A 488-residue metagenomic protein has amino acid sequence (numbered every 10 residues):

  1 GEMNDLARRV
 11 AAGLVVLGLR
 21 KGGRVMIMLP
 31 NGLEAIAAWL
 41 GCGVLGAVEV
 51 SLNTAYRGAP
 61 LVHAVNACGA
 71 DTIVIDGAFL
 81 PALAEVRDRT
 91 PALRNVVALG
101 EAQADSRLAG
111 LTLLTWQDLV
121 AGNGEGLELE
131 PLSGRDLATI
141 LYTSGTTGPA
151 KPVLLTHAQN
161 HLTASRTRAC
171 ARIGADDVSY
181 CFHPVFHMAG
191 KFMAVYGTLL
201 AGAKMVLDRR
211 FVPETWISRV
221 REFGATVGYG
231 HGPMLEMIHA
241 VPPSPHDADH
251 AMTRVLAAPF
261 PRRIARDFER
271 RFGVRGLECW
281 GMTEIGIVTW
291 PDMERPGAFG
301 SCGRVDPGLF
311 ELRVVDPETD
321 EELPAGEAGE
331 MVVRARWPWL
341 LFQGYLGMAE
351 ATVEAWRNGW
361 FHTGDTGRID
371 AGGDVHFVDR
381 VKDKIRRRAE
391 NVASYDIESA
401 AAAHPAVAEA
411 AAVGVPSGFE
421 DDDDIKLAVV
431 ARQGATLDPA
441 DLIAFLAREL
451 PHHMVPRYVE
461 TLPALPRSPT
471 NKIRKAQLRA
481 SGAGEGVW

Functional and structural regions predicted by a protein language model:
G1-E2, P131, A138-L162: Conserved AMP-binding A3 loop
G1-G32, I36-L40, R57-V62, T115-D118 (+1 more regions): Conserved AMP-binding/adenylate-forming core of the ANL superfamily
A12, V16-L17, V44-D118, P243 (+1 more regions): Structural core segment of the AMP-binding/adenylate-forming
A35, Y56-H63, D71-G77, L312 (+6 more regions): AMP-binding/adenylate-forming catalytic core of the ANL superfamily
A98, T112-L114, A121-Y142, P149 (+1 more regions): Conserved pre-ATP/AMP-binding loop-to-beta segment of ANL
L99, L450-K472: AMP-binding/adenylate-forming catalytic domain of the ANL superfamily
H161-V178, F186-T226, M237, V241: Conserved AMP-binding/adenylation subdomain of ANL enzymes
L200, I217, E222-G230, H239-A298 (+3 more regions): Gly/Ser/Thr-rich phosphate-binding loop
